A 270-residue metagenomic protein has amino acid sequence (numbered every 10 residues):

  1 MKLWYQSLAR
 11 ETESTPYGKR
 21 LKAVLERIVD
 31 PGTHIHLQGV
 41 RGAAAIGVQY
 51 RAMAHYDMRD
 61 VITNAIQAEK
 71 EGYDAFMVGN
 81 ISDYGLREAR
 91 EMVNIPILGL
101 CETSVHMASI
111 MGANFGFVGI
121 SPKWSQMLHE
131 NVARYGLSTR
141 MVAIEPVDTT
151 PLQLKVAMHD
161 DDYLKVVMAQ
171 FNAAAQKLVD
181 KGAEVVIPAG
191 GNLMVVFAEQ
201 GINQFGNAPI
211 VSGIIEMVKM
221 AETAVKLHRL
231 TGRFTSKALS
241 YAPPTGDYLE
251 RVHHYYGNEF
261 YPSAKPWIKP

Functional and structural regions predicted by a protein language model:
M1-Y56, I120-D160, N258-P270: N-terminal glycine-rich anion-binding loop in soluble enzyme alpha/beta folds
Q6, K70-N80, A183-G191: Periplasmic-binding protein-like
Y50-Q67, K165-A173: Glycine-rich, highly charged phosphate/nucleotide-binding loops
I62-M107, M111: Glycine/small-residue-rich loop that forms an oxyanion/phosphate-binding "nest" at active or ligand-binding sites
L86-L98, V196-E216: Short acidic, glycine/proline-enriched helix-loop-strand junctions
I110-V147, A224-P262: Short, glycine-/small-residue-rich phosphate/pyrophosphate-handling segment
R134-G191, A198: Active-site rim beta-loop-alpha module in soluble metabolic enzymes
I210-T231: Short, flexible loop segments at boundaries between secondary-structure elements
